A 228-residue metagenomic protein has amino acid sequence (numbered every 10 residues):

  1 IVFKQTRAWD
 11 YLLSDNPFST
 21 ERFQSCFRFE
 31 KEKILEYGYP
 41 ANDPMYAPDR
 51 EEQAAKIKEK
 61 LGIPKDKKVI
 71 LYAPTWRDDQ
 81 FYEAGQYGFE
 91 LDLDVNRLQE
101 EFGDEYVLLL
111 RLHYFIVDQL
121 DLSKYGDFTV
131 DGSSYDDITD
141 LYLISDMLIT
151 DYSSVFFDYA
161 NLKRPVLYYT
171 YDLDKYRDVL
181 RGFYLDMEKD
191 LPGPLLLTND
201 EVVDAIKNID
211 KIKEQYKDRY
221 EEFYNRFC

Functional and structural regions predicted by a protein language model:
I1-P48: Active-site and donor-binding regions of nucleotide-sugar-utilizing enzymes
D10-N16, L108-L109, L148-I149: A short beta-strand/loop micro-motif in the catalytic core of glycosyltransferases that engages the nucleotide-sugar
Y11, K33, D146-M147, P165: Well-ordered beta-strand positions
D15-F18, Y114, Y152, T198: Helix N-cap/beta->alpha junction signal
Y39-A41, S133-D137, Y171-K175: Short, acidic/turn-prone active-site loops that include or flank metal/cofactor- and phosphate-binding residues
P40-L122, L196-T198: Conserved catalytic-core segment of nucleotide-activated headgroup transferases in glycan assembly
Y114-F157: Donor nucleotide-activated moiety binding/catalytic core segment of transferases that use nucleotide-activated donors
S123, S154-R226: Catalytic binding pocket for nucleotide-activated donors in carbohydrate/polymer assembly enzymes
